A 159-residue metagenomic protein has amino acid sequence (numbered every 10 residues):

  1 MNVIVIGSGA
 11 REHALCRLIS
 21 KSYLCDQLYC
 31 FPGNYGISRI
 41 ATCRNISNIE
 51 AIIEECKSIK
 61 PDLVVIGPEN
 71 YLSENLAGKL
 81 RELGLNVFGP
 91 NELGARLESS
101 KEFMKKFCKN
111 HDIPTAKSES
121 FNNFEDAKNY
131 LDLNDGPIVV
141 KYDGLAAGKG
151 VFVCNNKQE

Functional and structural regions predicted by a protein language model:
M1-E92: ATP-binding N-terminal substructure of ATP-dependent carboxylate-amine bond-forming enzymes
S38-A41, R96-E102: Short, charged, surface-exposed secondary-structure boundary motifs
T42-N45, L97, S120, V153: A structural signal for short, well-ordered beta-strand elements
N48, S100, N123, N156-Q158: Short loop/turn segments at beta->alpha junctions
L85-F88, K106-P114, Y142-K149: Acidic/polar active-site rim loop that often engages polyanionic ligands
R96-E98, D126-K128, A146-G150, C154: Short, well-ordered, mixed-charge alpha-helical segments that flank or form enzyme active sites
S99-Y130: Short, glycine-/small-residue-rich phosphate/pyrophosphate-handling segment
T115-S120, I138-E159: Glycine-rich phosphate-binding loop of ATP-grasp-fold ATP-dependent ligases
